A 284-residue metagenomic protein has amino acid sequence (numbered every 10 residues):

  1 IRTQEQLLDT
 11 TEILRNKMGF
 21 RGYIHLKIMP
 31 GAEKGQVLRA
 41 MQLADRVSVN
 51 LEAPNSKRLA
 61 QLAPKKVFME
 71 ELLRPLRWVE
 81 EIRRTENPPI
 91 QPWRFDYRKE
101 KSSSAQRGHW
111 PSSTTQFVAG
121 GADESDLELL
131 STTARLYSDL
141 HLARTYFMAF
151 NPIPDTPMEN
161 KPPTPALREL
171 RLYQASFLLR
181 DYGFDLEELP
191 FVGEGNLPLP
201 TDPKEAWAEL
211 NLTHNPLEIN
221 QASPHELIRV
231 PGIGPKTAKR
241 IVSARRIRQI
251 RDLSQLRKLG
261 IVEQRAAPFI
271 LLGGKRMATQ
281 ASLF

Functional and structural regions predicted by a protein language model:
I1-T115, A119-D123, P154: Conserved Radical SAM active-site core
Q4-N16, A44-N50, G120-H141, T164-A166 (+1 more regions): Short, electropositive alpha-helical surface patch
K57-M69, R77, S131-D181, I241: Radical SAM enzyme [4Fe-4S]-AdoMet core and its adjacent flexible, acidic and glycine-rich loops/tails across
P88-R94, F147, D185-F191: Flexible, glycine/charged-enriched surface loops at secondary-structure junctions
P157-R229, R265-F284: Long, highly charged, low-complexity intrinsically disordered interaction regions that mediate electrostatic DNA/RNA
L227, R240-I241: Short alpha-helical segments in extracytoplasmic peptidoglycan/chitin-binding modules and envelope-associated proteins
A244-R245: Residue-level signature of tetratricopeptide-repeat
